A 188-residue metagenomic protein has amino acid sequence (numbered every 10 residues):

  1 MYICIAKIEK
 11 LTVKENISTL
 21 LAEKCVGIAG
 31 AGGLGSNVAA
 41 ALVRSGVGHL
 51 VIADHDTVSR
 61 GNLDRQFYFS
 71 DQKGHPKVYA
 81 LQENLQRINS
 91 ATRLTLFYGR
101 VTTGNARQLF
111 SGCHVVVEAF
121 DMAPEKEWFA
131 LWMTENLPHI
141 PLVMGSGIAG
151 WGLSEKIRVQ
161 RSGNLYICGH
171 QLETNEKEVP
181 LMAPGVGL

Functional and structural regions predicted by a protein language model:
M1-L188: Adenine nucleotide-associated cytosolic modules
